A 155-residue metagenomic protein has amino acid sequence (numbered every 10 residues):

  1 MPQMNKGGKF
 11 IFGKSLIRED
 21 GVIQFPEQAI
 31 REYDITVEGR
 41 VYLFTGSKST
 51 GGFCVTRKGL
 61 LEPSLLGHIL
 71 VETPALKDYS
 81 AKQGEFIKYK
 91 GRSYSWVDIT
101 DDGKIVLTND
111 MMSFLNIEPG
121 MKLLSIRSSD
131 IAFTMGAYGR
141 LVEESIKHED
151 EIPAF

Functional and structural regions predicted by a protein language model:
M1-G39: The feature marks the first
M1-K14, F44-D102, A132-F155: Intrinsic disorder/low-complexity detector
E19-D34, I99-N116: Short beta-strand-centered segments at strand-helix junctions
A29-I30, S47-T50, M111, S129-A132: Short, charged beta-turn/beta-strand-edge "cap" motif at the junction between a beta-strand and an adjacent loop
D34-T36, K48-T50, N116-E118: A cross-taxa feature marking solvent-exposed loop/turn segments within ectodomains of secreted and single-pass membrane
G39-T45, P119-I126: DNA polymerase processivity clamps
T108, L115-P119, S128-D130, T134-R140: C-terminal charged interaction modules
